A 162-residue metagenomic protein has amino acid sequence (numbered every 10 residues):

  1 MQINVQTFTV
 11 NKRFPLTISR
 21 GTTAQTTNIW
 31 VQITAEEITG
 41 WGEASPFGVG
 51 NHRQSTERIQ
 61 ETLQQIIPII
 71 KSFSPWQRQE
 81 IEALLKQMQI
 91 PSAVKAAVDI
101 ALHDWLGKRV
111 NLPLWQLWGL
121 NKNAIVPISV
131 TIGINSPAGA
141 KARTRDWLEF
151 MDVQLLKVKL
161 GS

Functional and structural regions predicted by a protein language model:
M1-T27: Short, Gly/Pro- and small/polar-rich lid/capping loops
V5, I33-T34, I38-R109: Metal- or metallocofactor-binding catalytic centers and their adjacent structured scaffolds across diverse enzyme
F14-T17, P113-W115, A140: A short, acidic/glycine-rich surface segment
T27-I29, I38, V126: Residues at beta-strand starts and edge strands
W30, W41, L155-L156: Short hydrophobic-acidic sequence motifs that mark active-site Asp/Glu residues
L106-L120: Short, compositionally biased "basic patch" segments
Q116-S162: Metal-dependent enolase-superfamily TIM-barrel catalytic cores that perform enediolate-based chemistry
